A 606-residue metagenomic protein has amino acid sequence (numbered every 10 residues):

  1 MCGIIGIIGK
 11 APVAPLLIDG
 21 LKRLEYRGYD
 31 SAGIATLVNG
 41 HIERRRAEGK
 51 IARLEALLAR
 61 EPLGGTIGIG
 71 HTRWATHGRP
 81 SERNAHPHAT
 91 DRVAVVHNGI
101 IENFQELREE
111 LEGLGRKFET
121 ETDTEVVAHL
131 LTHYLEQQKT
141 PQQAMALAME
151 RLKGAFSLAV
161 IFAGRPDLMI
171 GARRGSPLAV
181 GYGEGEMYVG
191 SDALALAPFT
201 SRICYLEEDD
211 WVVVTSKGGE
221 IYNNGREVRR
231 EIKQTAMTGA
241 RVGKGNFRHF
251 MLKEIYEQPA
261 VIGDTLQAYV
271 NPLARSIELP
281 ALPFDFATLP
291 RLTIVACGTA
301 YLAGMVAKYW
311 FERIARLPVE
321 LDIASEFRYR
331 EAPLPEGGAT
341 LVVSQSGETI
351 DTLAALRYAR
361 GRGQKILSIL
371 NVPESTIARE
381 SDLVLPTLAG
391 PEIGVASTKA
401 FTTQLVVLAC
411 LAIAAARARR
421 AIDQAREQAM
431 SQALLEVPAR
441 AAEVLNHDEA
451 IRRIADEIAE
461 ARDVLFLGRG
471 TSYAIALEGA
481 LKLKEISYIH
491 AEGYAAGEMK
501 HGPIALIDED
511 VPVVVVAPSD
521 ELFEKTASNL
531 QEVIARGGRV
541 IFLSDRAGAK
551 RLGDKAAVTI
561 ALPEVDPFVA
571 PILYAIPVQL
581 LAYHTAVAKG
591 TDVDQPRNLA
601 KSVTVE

Functional and structural regions predicted by a protein language model:
M1-K244, R248-H249, E257-R291, Y329 (+5 more regions): Conserved short alpha-helical segments that host acidic/polar catalytic motifs at enzyme active sites
I4, T36, V160, G171 (+6 more regions): Structural beta-sheet core signal
T66-R83, A268-F284, A307-V343, T349 (+1 more regions): Glycine-rich oxoanion-binding loops at beta->alpha junctions
P87, I170-G171, I203-C204, W211 (+12 more regions): Replace "in large, NTP-powered and nucleic-acid-processing enzymes" with "in large, NTP-powered factors and other
A179-S201, S325-R360, E498-E532, V565-Q579 (+1 more regions): Glycine-rich, anion-gripping cofactor-binding loops and their flanking helix/strand elements in enzyme active sites
Q258-I262, L266-T293, L383-P512, A586-E606: Active-site phosphate/pyrophosphate-binding segments
A287-Q424, Q428-A429, A433-E436, V516-I560 (+1 more regions): Glycine-rich phosphate-binding loops that contact phosphosugars or nucleotide phosphates
R539, L552, V565-E606: Generic C-terminus detector
